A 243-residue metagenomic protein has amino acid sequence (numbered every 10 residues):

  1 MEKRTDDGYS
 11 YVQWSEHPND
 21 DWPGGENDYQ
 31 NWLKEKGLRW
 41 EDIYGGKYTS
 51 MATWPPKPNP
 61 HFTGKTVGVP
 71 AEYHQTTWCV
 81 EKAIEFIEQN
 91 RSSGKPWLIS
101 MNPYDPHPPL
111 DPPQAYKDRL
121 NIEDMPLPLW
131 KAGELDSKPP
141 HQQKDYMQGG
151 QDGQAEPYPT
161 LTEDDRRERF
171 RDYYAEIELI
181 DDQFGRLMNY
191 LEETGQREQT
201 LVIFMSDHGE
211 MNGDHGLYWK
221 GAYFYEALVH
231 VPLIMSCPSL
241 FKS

Functional and structural regions predicted by a protein language model:
M1-P70: Catalytic-site neighborhoods of secreted/periplasmic enzymes that process anionic sulfate/phosphate groups
M1-R4, Q13, N59, T63 (+2 more regions): Active-site-proximal alpha/beta segments of enzymes that process anionic O-linked groups
K57-P70, G149-R171, C237-F241: Short glycine/proline-rich turn/loop motifs
E72, S137, F170-E178, Q196 (+2 more regions): A short beta-strand-to-alpha-helix junction
H74-R91, P157-T200: A long, amphipathic alpha-helix that forms part of the scaffold/cap immediately adjacent to metal-dependent active
E85-K131, D152-E168, M211, Y218: Active-site His/acidic residue clusters
P109-A115, N189-F241: Histidine-centered active-site microenvironments of extracellular/periplasmic hydrolases and transferases
